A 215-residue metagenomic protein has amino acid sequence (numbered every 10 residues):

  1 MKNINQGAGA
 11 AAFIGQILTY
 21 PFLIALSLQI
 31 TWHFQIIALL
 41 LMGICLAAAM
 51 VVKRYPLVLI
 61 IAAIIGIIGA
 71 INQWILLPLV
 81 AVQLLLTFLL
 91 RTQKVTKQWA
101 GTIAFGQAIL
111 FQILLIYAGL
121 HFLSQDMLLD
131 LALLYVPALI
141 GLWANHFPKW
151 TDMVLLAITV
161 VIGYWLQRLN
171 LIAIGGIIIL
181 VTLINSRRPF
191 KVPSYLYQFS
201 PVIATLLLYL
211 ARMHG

Functional and structural regions predicted by a protein language model:
M1-F88, G106-L142, D152-G215: Hydrophobic alpha-helical transmembrane segments
Q93-T96, I109: Long, highly hydrophobic alpha-helical transmembrane signal-anchor segments
V95-G101, P148-W150: Short, non-helical or kinked segments that cap or interrupt transmembrane helices
